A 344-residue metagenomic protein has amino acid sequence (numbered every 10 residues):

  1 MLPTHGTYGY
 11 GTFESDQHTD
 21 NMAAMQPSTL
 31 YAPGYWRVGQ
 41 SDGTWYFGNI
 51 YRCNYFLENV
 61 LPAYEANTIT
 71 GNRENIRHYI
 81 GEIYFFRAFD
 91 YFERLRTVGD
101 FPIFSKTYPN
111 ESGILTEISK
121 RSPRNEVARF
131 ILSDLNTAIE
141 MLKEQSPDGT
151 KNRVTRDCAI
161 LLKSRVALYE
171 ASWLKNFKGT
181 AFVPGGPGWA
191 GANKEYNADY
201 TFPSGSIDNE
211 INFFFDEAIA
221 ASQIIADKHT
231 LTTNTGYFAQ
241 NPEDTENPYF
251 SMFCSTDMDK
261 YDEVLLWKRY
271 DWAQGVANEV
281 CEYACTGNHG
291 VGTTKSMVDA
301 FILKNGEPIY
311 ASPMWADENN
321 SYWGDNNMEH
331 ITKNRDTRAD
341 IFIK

Functional and structural regions predicted by a protein language model:
M1-M25, T97-F101, S105, R156-I160 (+1 more regions): An aromatic- and glycine-enriched ligand-binding surface/loop that stacks and positions planar moieties
H18-V98, I114-R156, M328, N334: Conserved, well-structured interaction surfaces
N54, E58, S164, Q223-I224: Short, acidic/charged, Gly/Pro-enriched secondary-structure junctions
G81, I160-K163: Hydrophobic transmembrane signal anchors and adjacent membrane-proximal interface regions, especially in viral
K106-S112: Short, conserved phosphate-binding/catalytic loop or strand-edge motifs used in phosphoryl-/nucleotidyl-transfer
S112-L115, A198: Short acidic (Asp/Glu) and glycine-rich catalytic loops that position anionic groups and cofactors
